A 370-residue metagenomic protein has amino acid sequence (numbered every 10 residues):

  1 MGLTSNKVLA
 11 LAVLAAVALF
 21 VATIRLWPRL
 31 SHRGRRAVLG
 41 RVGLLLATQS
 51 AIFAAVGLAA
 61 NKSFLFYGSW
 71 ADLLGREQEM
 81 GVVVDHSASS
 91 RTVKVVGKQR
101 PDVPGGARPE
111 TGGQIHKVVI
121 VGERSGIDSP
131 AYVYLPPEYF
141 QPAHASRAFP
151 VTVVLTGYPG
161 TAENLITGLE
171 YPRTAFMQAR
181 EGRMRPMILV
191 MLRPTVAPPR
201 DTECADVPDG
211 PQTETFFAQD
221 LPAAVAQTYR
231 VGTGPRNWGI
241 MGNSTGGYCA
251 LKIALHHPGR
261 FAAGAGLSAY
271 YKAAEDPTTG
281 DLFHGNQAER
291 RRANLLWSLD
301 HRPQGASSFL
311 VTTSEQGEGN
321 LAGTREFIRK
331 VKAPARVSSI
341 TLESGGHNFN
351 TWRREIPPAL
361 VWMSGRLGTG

Functional and structural regions predicted by a protein language model:
M1-G370: Non-catalytic cap/lid and distal C-terminal segments of serine-dependent acyl enzymes
